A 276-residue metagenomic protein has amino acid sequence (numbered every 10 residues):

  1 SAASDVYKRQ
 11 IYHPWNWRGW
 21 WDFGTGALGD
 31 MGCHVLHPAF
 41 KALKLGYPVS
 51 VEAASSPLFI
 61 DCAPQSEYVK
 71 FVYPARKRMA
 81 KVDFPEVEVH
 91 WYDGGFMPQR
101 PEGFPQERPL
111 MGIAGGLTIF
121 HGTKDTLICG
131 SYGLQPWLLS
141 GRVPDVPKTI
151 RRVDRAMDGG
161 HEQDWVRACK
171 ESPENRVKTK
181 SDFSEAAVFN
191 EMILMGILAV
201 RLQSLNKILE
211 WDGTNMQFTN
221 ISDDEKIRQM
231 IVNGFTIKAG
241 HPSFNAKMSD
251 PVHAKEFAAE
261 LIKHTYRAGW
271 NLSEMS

Functional and structural regions predicted by a protein language model:
S1, G24-T25, G116-H121: Short, mixed-charge, low-aromatic patches
S1-Y7: Short, small-residue-biased leader/transition segments that mark boundaries at the very start of proteins
K8-R9, A42: C-terminal and late-domain segments of enzyme folds
I11-W15, A186: Short coil/turn segments at secondary-structure boundaries
N16-T25: Flexible glycine/proline-enriched surface loops and loop-helix/loop-strand junctions
M31, L36, F40-L43, Y47-S276: Glycine-enriched catalytic-core subsegment of oxygenase/oxidase enzymes
